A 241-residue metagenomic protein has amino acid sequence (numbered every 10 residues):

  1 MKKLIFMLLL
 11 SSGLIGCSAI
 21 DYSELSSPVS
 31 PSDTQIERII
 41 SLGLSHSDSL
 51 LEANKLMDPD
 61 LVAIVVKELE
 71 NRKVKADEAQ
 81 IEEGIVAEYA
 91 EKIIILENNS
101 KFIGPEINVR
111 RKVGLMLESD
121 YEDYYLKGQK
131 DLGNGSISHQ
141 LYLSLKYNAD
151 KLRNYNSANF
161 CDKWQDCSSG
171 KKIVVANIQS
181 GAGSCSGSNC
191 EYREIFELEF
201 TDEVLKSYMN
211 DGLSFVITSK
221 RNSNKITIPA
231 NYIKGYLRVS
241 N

Functional and structural regions predicted by a protein language model:
M1-D21: Classical Sec-dependent N-terminal signal peptides that target proteins to the secretory pathway
S18-E203, S207-N210, I217-N241: A generic "folded-domain core" signal
